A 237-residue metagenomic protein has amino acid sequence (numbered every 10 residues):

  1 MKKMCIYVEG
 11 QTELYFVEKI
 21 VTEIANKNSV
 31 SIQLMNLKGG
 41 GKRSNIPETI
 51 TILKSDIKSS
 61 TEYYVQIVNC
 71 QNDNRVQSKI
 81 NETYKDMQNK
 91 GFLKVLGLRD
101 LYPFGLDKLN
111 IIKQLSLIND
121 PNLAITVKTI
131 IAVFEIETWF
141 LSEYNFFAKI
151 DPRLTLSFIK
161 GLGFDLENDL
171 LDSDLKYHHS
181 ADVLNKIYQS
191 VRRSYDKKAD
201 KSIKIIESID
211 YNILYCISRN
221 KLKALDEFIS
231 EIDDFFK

Functional and structural regions predicted by a protein language model:
M1-C5: Extreme N-terminal starter segment of soluble prokaryotic enzymes
Y7-V8, I206: Charged, often low-complexity linker/regulatory segments
V8-E9, A132: Small/polar loops that bind or transfer phosphate-bearing groups
E9-Q11, D100: An acidic- and aromatic-residue-enriched active-site/binding cleft used to recognize and process polar
T12-V17: Short N-terminal binding/cap micro-motifs at the start of the first secondary-structure element
E18-K237: C-terminal accessory helical subdomains adjacent to catalytic cores in phosphodiester- and nucleotide-handling enzymes
